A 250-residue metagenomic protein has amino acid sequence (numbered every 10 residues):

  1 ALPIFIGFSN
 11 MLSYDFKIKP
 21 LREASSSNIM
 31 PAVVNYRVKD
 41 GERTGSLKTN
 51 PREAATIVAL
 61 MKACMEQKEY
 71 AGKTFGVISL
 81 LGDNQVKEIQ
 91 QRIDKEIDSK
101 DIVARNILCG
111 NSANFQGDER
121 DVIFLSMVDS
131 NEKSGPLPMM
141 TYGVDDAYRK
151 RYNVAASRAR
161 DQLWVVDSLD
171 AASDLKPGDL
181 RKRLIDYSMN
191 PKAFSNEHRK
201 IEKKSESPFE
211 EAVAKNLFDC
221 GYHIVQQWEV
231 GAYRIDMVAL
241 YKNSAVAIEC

Functional and structural regions predicted by a protein language model:
N10, E23, E96, S134-G231 (+1 more regions): Helicase C-terminal subdomain and adjacent C-terminal extension
F16-Q91: Conserved helicase/translocase motor-coupling segment
P31-V33, R105, E119-V122, A159-L163: Short glycine-/polar-rich loops that comprise or flank the Walker A/P-loop and associated switch/sensor motifs
L80-G82, C109-F115: Conserved helicase motor
D118-S130, L137, L163-W164: A short beta-strand element within the Helicase C-terminal
S126-V128, A247-C250: Active-site ExK catalytic segment of metal-dependent nucleases
V238-A247: Active-site beta-strand-loop-beta-strand hairpin of nuclease catalytic cores that positions key catalytic residues
